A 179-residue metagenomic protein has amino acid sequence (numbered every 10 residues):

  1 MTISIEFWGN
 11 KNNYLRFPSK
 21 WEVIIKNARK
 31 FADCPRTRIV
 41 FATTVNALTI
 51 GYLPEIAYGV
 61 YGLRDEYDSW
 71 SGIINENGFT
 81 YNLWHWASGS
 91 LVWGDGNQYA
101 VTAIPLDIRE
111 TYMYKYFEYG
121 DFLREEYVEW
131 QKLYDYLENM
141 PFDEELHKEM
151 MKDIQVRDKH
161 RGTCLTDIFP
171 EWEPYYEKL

Functional and structural regions predicted by a protein language model:
M1-S90: Radical SAM/AdoMet-radical enzyme domain recognition
V45-G51, Y67-W130, L137: Flexible glycine/acidic-rich beta-alpha junction loops that bind and position SAM and/or redox cofactors in anaerobic
M113-L179: Radical SAM enzyme core and accessory elements
